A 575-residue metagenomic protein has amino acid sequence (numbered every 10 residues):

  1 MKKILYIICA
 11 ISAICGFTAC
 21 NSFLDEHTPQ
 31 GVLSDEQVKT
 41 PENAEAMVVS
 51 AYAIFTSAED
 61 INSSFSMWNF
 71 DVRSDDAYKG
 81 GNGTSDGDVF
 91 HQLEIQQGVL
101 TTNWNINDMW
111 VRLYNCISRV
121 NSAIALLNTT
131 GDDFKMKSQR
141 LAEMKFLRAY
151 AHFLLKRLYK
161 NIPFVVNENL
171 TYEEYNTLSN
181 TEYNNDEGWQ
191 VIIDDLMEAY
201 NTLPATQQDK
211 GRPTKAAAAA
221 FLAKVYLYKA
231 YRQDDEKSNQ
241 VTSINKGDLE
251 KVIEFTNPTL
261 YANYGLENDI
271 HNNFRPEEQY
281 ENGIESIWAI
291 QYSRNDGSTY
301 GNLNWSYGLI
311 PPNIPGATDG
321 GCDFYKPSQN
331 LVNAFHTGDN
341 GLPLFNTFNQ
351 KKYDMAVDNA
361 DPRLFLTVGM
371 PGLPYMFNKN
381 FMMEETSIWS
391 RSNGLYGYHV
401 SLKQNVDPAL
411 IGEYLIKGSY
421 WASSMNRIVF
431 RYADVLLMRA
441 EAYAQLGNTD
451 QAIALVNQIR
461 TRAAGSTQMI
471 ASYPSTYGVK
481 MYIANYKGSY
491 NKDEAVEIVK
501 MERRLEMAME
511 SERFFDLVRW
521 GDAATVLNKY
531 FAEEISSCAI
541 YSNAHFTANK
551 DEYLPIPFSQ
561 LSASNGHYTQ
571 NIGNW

Functional and structural regions predicted by a protein language model:
M1-P29: Bacterial Sec-dependent N-terminal signal peptides
C20-N69, D339-L342, K351, A356-D358 (+2 more regions): Membrane-proximal, proline-rich intrinsically disordered regions
T40-V49, A53-E59, G83-Y159, Y175-Q190 (+8 more regions): Conserved, well-structured interaction surfaces
L113-C116, V191, F274-T337, A422 (+4 more regions): Long, intrinsically disordered, low-complexity segments
K156-P163, Q207, Y228-K237, G447: Short coil/turn linking the two alpha-helices of tandem helical-hairpin repeats
